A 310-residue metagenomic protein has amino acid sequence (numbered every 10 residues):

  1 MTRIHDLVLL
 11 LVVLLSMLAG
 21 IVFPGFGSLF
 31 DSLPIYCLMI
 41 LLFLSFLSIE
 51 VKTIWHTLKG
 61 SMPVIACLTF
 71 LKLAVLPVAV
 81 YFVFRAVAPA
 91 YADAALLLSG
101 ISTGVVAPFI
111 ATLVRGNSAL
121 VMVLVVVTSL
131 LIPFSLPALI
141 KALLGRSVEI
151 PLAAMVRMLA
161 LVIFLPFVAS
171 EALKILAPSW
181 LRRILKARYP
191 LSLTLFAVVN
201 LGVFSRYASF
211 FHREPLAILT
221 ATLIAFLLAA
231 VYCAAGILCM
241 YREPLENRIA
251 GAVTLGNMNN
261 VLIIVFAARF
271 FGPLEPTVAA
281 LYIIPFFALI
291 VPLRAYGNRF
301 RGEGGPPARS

Functional and structural regions predicted by a protein language model:
M1-S310: Alpha-helical transmembrane segments of multi-pass small-molecule/ion transporters
